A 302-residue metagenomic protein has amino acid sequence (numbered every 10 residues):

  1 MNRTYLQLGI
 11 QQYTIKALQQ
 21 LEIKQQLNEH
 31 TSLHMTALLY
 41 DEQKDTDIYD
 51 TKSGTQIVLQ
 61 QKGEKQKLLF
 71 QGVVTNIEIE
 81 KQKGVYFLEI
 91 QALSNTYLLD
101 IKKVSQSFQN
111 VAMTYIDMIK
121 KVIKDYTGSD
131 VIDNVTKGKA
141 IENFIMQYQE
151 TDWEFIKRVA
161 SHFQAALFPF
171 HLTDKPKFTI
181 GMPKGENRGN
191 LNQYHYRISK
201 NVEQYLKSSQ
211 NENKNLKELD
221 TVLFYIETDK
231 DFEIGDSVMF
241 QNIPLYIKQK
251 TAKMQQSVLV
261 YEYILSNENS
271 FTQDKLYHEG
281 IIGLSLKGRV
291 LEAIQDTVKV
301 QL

Functional and structural regions predicted by a protein language model:
M1-L302: Amphipathic alpha-helical and helix-coil boundary elements used as assembly and membrane-proximal scaffolds
